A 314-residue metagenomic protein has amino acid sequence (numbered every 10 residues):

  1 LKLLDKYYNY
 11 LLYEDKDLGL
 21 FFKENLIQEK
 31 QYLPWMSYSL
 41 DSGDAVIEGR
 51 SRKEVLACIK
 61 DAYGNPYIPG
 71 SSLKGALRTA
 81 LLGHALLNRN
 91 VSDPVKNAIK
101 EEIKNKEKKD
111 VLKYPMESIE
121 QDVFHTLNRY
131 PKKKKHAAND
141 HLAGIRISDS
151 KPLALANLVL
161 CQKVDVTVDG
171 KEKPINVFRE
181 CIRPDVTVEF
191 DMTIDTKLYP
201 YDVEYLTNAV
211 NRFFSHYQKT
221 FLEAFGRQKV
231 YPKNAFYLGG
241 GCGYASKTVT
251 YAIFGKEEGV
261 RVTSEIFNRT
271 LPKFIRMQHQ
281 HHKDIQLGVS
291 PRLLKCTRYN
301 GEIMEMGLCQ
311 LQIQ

Functional and structural regions predicted by a protein language model:
L1-N9, K135-Q314: Basic polyanion-binding and macromolecular-assembly surfaces
E14-D61, I68-P69, R78-V177, G255 (+3 more regions): Extended, compositionally biased
